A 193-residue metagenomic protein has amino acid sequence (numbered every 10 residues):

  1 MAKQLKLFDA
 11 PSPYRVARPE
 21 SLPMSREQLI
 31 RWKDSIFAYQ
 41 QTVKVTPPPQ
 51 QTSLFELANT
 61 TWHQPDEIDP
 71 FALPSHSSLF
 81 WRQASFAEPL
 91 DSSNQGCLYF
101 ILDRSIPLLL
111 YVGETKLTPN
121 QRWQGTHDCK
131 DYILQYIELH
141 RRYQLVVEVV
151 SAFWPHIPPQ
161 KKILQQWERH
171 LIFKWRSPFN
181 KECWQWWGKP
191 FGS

Functional and structural regions predicted by a protein language model:
M1-L98, L102-L110, K116-S193: Boundary/linker segments flanking structured domains
